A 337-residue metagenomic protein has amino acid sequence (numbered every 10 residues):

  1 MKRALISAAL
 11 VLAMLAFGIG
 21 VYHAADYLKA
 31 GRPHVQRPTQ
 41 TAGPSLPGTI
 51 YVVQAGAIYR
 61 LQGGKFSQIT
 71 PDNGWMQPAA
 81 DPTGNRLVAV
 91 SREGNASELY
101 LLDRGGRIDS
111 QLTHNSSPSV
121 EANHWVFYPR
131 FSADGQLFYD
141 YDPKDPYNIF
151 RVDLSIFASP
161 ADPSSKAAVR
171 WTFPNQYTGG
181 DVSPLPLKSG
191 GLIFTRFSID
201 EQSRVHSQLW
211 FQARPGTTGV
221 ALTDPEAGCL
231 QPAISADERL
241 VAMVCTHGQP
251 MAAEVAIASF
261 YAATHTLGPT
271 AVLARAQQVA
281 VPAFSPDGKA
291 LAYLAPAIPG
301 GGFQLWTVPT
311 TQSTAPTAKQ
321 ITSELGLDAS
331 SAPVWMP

Functional and structural regions predicted by a protein language model:
K2-P337: Sequence signature of WD/YWTD-type beta-propeller architectures
